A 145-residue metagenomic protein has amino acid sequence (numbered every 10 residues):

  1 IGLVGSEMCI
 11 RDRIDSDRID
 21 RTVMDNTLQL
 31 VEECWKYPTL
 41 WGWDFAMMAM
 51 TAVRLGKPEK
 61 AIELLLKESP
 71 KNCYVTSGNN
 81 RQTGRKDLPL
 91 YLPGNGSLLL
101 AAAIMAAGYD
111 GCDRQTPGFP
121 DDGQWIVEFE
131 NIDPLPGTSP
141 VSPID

Functional and structural regions predicted by a protein language model:
I1-D12: Single conserved hydrophobic/aromatic residue that forms the stacking wall/gate of nucleotide- or nucleobase-binding
R11-T76, L88-L100, I104: C-terminal substrate/ligand-recognition segments
E59-D145: Non-catalytic C-terminal accessory modules of carbohydrate-active enzymes
